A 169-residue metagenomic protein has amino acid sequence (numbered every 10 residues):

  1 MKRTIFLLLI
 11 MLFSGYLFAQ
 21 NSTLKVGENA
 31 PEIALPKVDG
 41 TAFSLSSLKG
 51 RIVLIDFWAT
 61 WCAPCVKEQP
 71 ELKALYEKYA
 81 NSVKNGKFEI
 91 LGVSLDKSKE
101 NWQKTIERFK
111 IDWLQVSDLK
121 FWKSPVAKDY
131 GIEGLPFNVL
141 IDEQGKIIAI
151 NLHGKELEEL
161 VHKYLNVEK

Functional and structural regions predicted by a protein language model:
M1-T23, E168: Bacterial Sec-dependent N-terminal signal peptides
Q20-S46, N166-V167: N-terminal "domain-start" segment that seeds a small globular fold
K49-G50, F57-A74: Conserved redox-active cysteine motifs that mediate thiol-disulfide chemistry, especially di-cysteine Cys-X(1-2)-Cys
I52-V53, P136: Alpha/beta-hydrolase fold active-site loops
K67-G92, E107, N166-E168: Conserved helix-turn-beta segment immediately C-terminal to the redox Cys motif in thioredoxin-like folds
K84-K99, I111-F121: Thiol-based oxidoreductase modules, predominantly thioredoxin-like and allied folds used for disulfide exchange
Q103-V139, E143: Short, internal strand/loop/helix patches that form the active-site neighborhood or redox-interaction surface
L135, L140-K169: Thiol-/selenol-based redox modules, centered on thioredoxin-like and closely related oxidoreductase domains
